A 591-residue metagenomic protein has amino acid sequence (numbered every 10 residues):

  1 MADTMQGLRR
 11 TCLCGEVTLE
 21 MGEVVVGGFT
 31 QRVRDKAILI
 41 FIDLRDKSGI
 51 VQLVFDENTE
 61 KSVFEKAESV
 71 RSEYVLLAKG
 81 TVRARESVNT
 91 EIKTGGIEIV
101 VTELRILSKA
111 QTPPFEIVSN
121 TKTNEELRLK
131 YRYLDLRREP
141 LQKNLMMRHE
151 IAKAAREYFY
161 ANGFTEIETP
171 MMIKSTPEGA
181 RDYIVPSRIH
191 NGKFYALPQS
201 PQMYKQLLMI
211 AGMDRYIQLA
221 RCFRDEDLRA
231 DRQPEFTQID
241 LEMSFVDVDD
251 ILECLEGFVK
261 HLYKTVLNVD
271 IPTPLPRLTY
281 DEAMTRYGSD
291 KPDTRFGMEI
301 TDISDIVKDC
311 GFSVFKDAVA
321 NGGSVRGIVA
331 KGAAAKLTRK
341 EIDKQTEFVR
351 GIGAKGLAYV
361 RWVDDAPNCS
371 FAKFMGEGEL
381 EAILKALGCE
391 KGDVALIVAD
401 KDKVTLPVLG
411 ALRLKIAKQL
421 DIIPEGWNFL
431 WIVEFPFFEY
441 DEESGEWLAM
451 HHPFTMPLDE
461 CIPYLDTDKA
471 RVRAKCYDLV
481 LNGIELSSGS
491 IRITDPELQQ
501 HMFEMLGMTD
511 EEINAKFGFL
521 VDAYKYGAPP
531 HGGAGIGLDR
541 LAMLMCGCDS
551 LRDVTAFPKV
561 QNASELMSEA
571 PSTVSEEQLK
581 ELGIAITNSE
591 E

Functional and structural regions predicted by a protein language model:
M1-E591: Class II aminoacyl-tRNA synthetase catalytic cores and aaRS-like
